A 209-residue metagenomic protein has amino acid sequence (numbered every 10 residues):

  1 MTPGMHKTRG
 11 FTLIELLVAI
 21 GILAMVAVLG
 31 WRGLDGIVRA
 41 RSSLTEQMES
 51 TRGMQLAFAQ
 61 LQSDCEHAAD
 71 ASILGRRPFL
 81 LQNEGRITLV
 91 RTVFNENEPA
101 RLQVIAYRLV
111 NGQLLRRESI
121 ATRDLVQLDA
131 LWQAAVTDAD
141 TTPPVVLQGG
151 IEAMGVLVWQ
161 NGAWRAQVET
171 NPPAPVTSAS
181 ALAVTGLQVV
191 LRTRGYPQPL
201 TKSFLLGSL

Functional and structural regions predicted by a protein language model:
M1-T2, H6-L34: N-terminal single-pass transmembrane signal-anchor helix
L29-L128, K202: Extracytoplasmic beta-strand-rich oligomerization domains located immediately C-terminal to a leader/signal peptide
L81-N83, A181-A183, Y196: Solvent-exposed loop and beta-edge segments used for protein-protein assembly and interaction
E96-L182: Intrinsically disordered, low-complexity regions enriched in Pro/Ser/Thr/Gly and acidic residues
I105, G149, L187-V189, K202: Hydrophobic residues positioned within well-ordered beta-strands of beta-sheet architectures
R108, V190-R192, L205: Residue-level recognition of well-ordered beta-strand positions that form the cores of beta-sheet-rich folds across
A183-T193: Low-complexity, intrinsically disordered Gly/Pro/Thr-rich segments
Q198-S208: Short, low-complexity, Pro/Ser/Thr/Gly-rich segments in the mature regions of secreted, periplasmic
